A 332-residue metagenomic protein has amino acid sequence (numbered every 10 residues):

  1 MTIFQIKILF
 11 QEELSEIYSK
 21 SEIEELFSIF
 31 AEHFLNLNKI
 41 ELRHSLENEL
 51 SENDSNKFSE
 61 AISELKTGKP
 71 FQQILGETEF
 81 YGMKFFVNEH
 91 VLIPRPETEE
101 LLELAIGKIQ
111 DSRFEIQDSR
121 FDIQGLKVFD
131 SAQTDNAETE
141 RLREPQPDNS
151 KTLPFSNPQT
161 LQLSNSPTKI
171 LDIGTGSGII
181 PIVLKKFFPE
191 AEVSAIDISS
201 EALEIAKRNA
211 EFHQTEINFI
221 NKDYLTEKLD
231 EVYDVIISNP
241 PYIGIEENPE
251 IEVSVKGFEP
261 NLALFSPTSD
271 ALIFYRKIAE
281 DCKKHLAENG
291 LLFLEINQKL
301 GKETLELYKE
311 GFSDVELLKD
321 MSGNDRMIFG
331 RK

Functional and structural regions predicted by a protein language model:
M1-R43, E47-N48: Non-catalytic accessory regions of SAM-dependent methyltransferases
F30, G68, T98, I180 (+5 more regions): Residue-level signal for inorganic ion chemistry
H33-K108: Conserved AdoMet
F85, I217-F219, V315: Generic structural signal for residues in well-ordered beta-strands
E100-D111, G125, P167-P249, K277: Conserved SAM/SAH cofactor-binding pocket of Class I
G107-K169: Intrinsic disorder/low-complexity segments
Y242-I273: Mobile active-site "lid"/loop adjacent to the S-adenosyl-L-methionine
T268-G330: Conserved Class I SAM-dependent methyltransferase catalytic core
